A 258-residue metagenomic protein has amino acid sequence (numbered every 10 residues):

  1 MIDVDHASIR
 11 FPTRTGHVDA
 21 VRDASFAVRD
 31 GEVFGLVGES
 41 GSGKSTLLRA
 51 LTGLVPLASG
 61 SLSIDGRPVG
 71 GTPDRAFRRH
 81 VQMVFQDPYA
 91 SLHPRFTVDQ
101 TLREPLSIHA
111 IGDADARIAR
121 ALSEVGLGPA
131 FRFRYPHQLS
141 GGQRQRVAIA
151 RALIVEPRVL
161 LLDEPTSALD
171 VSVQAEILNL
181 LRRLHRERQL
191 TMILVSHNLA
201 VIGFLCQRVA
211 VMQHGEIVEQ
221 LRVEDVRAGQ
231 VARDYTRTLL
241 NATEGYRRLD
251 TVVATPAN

Functional and structural regions predicted by a protein language model:
R14-T15, P68-Q82, F96, Q100 (+2 more regions): ABC ATPase NBD coupling module
V37-E39: The feature captures the beta-strand-to-loop junction immediately N-terminal to the Walker
T52: Helix-to-loop junction immediately C-terminal to a conserved catalytic motif
D115-A130, N241: Conserved ABC ATPase "signature" region
Y135-L139, Q143: Conserved ABC ATPase signature
E156: Conserved catalytic motifs of ABC-family nucleotide-binding domains
